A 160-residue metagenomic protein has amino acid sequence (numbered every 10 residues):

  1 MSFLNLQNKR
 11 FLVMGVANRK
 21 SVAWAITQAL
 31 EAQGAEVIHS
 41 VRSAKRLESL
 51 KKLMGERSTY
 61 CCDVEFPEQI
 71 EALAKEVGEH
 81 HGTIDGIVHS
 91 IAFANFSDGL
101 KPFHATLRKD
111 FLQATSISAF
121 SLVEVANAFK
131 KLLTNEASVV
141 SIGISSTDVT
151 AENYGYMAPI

Functional and structural regions predicted by a protein language model:
F3-I38: Canonical Rossmann dinucleotide-binding motif of NAD(H)/NADP(H)-dependent dehydrogenases/reductases, specifically
R10-L12, I84-A92: Conserved hydrophobic beta-strands of the Rossmann-like cofactor-binding core in SDR/related NAD(P)H-dependent
G15-V16, S40-A44, V64: N-terminal Rossmann-fold cofactor-binding loop
G15-V22, A92-I160: Catalytic loop of short-chain dehydrogenase/reductase
Q28-A32, E79, T134: Residues at the C-terminal ends
Q33-S49: Conserved glycine-rich Rossmann-like NAD(P)H-binding loop of the short-chain dehydrogenase/reductase
M54-E68: Rossmann-fold cofactor-recognition segment
E65-H80: Conserved Rossmann-fold cofactor-binding substructure of NAD(P)-dependent oxidoreductases
